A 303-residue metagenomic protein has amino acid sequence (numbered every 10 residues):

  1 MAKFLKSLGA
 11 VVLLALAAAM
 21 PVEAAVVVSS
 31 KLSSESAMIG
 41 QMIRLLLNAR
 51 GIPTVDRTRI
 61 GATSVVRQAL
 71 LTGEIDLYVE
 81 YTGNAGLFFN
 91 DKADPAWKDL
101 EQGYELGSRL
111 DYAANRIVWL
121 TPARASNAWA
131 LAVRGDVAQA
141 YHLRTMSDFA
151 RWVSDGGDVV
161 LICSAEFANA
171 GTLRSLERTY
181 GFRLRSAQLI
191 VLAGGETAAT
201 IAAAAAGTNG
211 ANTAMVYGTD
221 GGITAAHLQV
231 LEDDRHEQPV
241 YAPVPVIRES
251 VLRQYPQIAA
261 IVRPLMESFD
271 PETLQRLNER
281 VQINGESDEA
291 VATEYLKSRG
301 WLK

Functional and structural regions predicted by a protein language model:
A25-I43, R59-A62, E166-A168: Extracytoplasmic "Venus flytrap"
S34-P53, R178: Short, polar/charged alpha-helical segment
E35, F167-T179, Q257-K303: An extracytoplasmic/periplasmic, membrane-proximal ligand-sensing/linker region
R59-T63, G73-G86, G103-Y104, N209-G221 (+2 more regions): Beta->alpha turn/N-cap motifs
D76, G156-D233: Ligand-binding pocket segment of bilobal, Venus flytrap-like solute-binding proteins
F89-L120, T208-G210, G221-R235: Ligand-binding "clamshell"
K98-L161, E249, E267-P271: A conserved helix-loop-strand patch within extracytoplasmic ligand-binding domains of the periplasmic binding
A114-V118, A123-A128, V191-G194, T219-L265: Periplasmic-binding protein-like
